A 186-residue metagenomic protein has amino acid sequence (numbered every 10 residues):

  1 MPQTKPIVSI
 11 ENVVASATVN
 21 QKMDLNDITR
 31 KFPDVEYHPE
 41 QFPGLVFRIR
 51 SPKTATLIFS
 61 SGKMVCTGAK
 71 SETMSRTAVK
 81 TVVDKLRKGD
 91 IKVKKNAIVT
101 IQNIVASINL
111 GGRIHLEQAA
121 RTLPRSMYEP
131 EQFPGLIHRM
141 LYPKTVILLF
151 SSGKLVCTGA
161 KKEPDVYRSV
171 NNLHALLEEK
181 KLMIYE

Functional and structural regions predicted by a protein language model:
M1-V146, S152-K154, A160-E186: Intrinsically disordered, low-complexity polar/charged tails and linkers
